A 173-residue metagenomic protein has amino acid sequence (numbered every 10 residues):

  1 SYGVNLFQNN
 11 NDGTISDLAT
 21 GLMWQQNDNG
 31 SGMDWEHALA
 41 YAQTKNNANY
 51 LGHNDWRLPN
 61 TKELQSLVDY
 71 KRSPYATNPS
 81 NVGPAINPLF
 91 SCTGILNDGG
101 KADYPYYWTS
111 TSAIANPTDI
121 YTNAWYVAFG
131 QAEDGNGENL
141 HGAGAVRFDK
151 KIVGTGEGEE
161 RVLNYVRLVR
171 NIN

Functional and structural regions predicted by a protein language model:
S1-W56, P105, V162-V169: Extracellular adhesion/carbohydrate-recognition regions
S1-Y2, M33, S80-P84, G142-A145: Short linear motifs at secondary-structure transitions and domain/linker junctions
D28, K62-E63, S112, R170-I172: Short, flexible loop/turn elements at secondary-structure junctions
L39-D55, T61-E138: An exposed tryptophan-centered "aromatic clamp" motif
Y106-W108, G144-N173: Short, structured beta-strand segments at or near domain termini in extracellular proteins/domains
G130-E133, G142-G144, F148: Short beta-strand and adjoining strand-loop segment in the mid-core of the Rossmann-like NAD(P)-dependent dehydrogenase
